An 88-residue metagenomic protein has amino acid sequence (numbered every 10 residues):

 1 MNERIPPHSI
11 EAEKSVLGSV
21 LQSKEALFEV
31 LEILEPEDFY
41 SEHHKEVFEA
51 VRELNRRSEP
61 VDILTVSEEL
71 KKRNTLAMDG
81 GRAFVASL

Functional and structural regions predicted by a protein language model:
M1-L88: Noncatalytic partner-interaction/assembly domains of nucleic-acid and motor enzyme complexes, especially the accessory
